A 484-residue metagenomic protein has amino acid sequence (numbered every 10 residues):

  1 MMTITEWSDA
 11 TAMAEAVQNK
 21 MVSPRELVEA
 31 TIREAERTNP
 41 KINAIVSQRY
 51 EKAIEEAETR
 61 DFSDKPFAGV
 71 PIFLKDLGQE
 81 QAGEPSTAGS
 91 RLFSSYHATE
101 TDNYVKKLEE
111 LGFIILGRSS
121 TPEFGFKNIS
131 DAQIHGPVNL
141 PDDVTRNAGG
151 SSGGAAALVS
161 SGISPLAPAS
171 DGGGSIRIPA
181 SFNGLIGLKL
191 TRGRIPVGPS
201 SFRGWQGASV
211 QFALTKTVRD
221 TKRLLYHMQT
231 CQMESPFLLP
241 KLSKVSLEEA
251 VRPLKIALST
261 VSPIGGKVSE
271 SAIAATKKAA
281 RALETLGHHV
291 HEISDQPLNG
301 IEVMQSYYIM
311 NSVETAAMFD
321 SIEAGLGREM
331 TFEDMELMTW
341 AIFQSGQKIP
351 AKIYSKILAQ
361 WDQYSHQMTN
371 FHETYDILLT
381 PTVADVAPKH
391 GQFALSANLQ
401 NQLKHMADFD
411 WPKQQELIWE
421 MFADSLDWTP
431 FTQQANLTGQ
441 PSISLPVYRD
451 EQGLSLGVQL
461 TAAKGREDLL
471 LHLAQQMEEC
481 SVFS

Functional and structural regions predicted by a protein language model:
M1-S47, K52, T285, Q452: An N-terminal boundary/leader segment
E6, P236-S312, M335-I342, K348: Gly/Ser-rich, acidic/histidine-flanked active-site/gating loops
K20, K75, I349-S484: Glycine-rich, small-residue loops and helix-cap segments that act as flexible hinges at active-site edges
P24, V28, E270-S294, E323-R328 (+1 more regions): Acyltransferase
T59-P71, L247-A257: Immediate post-signal peptide segment of exported/extracytoplasmic ligand-binding proteins
P66-Y104: Enzymes and membrane/adaptor proteins characterized by extended Gly/Ser/Thr/Asp/Glu-rich, aromatic-dotted
T101-M228, P441-L445, S455-G457: Short glycine/serine-rich loop segments
K189-A274, F483-S484: A short helix-breaking turn/cap at a secondary-structure junction
